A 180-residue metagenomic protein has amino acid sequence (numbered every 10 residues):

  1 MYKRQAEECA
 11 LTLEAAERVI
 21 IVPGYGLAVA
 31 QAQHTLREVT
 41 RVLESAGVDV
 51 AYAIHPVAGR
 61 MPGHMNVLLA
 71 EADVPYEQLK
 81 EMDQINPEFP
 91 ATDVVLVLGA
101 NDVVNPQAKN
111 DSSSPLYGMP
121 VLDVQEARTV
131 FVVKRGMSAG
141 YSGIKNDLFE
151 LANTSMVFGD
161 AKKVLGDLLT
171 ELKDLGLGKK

Functional and structural regions predicted by a protein language model:
M1-Y2: Short, small-residue-biased leader/transition segments that mark boundaries at the very start of proteins
E8-I20, S45, F89-T92: Glycine-rich phosphate/diphosphate-binding loops that line cofactor/substrate pockets in enzymes
Y25-L27, A100-V103, G136-S138: Short glycine-rich anion-binding loops that position phosphate/pyrophosphate groups of nucleotides and phosphorylated
V29-P62: Primarily the HKD phosphodiesterase
H34-S45, V67-A70, D111-P115, N146-E150 (+1 more regions): Short, solvent-exposed amphipathic alpha-helical segments in soluble enzyme and RNA/protein-processing domains
V39-L43, V103-V132: A short, gly/pro- and small-residue-rich
D49-Y117: Active-site rim loops that border cofactor/substrate pockets in soluble metabolic enzymes
Q84-E88, V94, A108-K109, D123-K180: C-terminal functional extensions of proteins
